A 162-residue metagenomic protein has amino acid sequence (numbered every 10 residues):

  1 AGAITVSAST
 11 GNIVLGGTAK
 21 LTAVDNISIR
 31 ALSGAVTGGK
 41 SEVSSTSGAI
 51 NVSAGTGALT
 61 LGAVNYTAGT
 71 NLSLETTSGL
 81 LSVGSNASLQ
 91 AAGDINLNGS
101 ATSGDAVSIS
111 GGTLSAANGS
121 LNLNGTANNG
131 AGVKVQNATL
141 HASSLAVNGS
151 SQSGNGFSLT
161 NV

Functional and structural regions predicted by a protein language model:
I4, T10-L15, A19-T22, N26-S28 (+16 more regions): Extracellular beta-strand scaffolds
